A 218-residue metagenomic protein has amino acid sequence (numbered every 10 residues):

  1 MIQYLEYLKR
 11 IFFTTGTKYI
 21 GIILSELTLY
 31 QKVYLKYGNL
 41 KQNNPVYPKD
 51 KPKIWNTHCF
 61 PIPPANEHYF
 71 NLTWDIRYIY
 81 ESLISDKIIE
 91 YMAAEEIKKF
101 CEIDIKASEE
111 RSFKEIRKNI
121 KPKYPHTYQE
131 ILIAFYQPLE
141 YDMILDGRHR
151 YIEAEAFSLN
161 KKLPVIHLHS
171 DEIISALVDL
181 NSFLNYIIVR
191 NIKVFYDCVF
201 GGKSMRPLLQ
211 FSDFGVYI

Functional and structural regions predicted by a protein language model:
I2-G16, I20-L29, V33, P138-I218: Basic- and aromatic-enriched surface patches that contact anionic nucleotides/nucleic acids
I2-M143, E155-A156: Short alpha-helix boundary/capping and kink motifs at helix termini
